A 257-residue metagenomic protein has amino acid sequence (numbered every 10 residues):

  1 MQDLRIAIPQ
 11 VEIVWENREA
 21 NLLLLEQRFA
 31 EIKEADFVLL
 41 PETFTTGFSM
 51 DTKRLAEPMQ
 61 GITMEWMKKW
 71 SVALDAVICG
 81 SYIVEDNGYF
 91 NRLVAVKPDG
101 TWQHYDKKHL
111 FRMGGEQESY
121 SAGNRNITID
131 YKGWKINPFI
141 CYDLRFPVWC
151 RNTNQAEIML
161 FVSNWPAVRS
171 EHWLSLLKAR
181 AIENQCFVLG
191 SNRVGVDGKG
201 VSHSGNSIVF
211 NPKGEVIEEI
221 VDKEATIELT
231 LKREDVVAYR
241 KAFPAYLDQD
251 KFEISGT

Functional and structural regions predicted by a protein language model:
M1-I8: Extreme N-terminal starter segment of soluble prokaryotic enzymes
Q10-W15: Short polar catalytic/cofactor-binding loops
R18-E19, L23, Q27-P98, Q103-H104 (+1 more regions): Cys-nucleophile CN-hydrolase/nitrilase-fold catalytic domain and related Cys-dependent amidase chemistry that acts on
I62-V77, R145-T226: CN hydrolase (nitrilase-like) catalytic-core segments centered on the catalytic cysteine and neighboring Lys/Glu
G80-Y82, R92-A95, I127, G190 (+2 more regions): Short beta-strand scaffold segments in enzyme catalytic cores
E85-N154, V168-S175, A238-A245: Active-site catalytic loop in hydrolytic enzyme cores
V237-T257: A short C-terminal boundary segment appended to hydrolase-like catalytic domains
